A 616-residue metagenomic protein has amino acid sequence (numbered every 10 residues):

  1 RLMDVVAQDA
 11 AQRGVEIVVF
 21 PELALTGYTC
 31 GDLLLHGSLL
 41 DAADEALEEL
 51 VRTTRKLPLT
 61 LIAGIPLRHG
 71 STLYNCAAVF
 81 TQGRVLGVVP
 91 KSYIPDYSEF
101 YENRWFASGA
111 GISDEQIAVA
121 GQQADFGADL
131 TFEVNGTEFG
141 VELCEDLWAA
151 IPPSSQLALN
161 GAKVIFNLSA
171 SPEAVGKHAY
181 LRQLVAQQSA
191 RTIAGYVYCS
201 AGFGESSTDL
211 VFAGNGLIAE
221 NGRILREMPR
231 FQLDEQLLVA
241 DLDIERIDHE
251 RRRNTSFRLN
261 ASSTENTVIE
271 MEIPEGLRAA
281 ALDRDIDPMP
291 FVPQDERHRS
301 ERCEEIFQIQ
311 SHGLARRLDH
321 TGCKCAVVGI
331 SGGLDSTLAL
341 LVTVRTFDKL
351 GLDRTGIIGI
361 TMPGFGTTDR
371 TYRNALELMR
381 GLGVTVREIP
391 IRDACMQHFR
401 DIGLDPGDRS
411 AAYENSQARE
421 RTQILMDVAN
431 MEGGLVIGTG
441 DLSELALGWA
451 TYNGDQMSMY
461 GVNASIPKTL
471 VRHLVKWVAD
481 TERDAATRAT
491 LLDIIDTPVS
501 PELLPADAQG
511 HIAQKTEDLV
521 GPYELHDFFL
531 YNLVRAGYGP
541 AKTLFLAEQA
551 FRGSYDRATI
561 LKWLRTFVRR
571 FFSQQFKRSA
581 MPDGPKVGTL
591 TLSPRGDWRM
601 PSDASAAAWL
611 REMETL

Functional and structural regions predicted by a protein language model:
R1-G329, R345-R354, V386: Enzyme catalytic cores with a strong preference for nitrogen-chemistry domains
N135, T192-A194, S206, E220 (+3 more regions): ATP/NTP-dependent adenylation/nucleotidyl-transfer catalytic domains that generate, transfer, or process NMP-activated
